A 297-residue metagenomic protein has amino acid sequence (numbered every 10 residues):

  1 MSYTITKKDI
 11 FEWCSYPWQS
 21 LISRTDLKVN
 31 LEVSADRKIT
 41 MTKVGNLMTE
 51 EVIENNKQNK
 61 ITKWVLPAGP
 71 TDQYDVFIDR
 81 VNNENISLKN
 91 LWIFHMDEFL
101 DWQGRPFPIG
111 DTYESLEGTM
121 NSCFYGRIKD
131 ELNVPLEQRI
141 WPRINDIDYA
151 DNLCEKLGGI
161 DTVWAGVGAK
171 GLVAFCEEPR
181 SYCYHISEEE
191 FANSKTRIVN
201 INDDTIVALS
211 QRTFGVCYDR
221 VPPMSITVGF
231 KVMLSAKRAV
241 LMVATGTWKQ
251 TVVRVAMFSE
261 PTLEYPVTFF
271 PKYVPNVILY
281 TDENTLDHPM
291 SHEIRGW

Functional and structural regions predicted by a protein language model:
M1-W64, N82: N-terminal glycine-/serine-/threonine-rich phosphate-binding loop
S2-T6, F11, K28, S34-A35 (+2 more regions): ATP/nucleoside-binding phosphotransfer catalytic cores, i.e., glycine-rich phosphate-binding loops
D9-E32, I39, I86-W164, R220 (+1 more regions): Ligand-binding beta-strand-loop-alpha-helix segment within the catalytic cores of soluble metabolic enzymes
W64-Q73, G168-L172, G246-K249: Gly/Ser/Thr-rich loops at beta-strand to alpha-helix junctions that form or flank small-molecule/cofactor-binding
F77-L88, G110-D111, E178-E188, S259: A glycine- and small-aliphatic-rich helix-loop capping segment at beta-alpha/alpha-beta transitions that lines
D151-N152, V173-S187, T251-A256, S291-H292: A short secondary-structure junction signal
G159-L172, C176: Hydrophobic, aromatic-enriched interface-forming segments
A174-I226: Class I SAM-dependent methyltransferase SAM-binding "motif I" and its flanking Rossmann-like core
